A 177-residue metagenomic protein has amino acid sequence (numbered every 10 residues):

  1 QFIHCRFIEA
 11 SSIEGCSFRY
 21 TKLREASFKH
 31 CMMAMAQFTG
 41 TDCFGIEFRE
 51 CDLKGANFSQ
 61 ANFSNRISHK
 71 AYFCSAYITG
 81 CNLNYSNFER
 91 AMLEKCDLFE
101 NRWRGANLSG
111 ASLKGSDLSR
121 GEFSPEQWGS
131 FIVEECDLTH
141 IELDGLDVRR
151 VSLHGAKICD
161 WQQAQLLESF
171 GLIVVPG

Functional and structural regions predicted by a protein language model:
Q1-G177: Tandem repeat scaffolds
